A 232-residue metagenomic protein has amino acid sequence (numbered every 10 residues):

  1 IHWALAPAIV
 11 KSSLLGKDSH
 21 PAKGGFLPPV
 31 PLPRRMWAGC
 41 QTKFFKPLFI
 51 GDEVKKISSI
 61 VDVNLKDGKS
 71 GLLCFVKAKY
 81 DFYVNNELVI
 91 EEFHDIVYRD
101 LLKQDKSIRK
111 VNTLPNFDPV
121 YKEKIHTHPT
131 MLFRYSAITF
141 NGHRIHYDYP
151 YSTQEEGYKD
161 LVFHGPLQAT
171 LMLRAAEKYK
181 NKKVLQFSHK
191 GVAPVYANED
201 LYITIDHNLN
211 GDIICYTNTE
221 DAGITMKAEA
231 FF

Functional and structural regions predicted by a protein language model:
I1-E53: Hydrophobic, proline/glycine-rich low-complexity stretches
I1-I9, N85, I96-F163, E177: Catalytic strand-loop segment that frames the active site of acyl-thioester-processing enzymes
L14-G16, H20-K23, P33-A38, K55-V61 (+6 more regions): A short linear-motif detector with a strong N-terminal bias
P21-A22, V162, N208, E220: Generic detector of intrinsically disordered, low-complexity, polar/charged segments
K23-V30, I108-T113, L173-E177: Intrinsically disordered, low-complexity boundary segments flanking structured domains
P29, E156-G157, A222: Glycine-centered secondary-structure boundary/capping sites
R35-T127, P194-N198, Y202-F232: HotDog/MaoC-like acyl-thioester-processing domains
P129-I214: Acidic/His-leaning functional-site neighborhoods
